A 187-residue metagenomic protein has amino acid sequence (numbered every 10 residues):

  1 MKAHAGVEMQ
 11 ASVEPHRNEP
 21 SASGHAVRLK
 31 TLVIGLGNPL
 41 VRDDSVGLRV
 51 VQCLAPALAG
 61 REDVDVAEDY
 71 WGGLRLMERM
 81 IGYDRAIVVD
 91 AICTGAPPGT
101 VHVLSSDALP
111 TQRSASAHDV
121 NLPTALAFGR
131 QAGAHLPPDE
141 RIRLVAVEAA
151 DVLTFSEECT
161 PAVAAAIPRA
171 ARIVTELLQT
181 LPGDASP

Functional and structural regions predicted by a protein language model:
M1-R28: Intrinsically disordered, low-complexity terminal tails and inter-domain linkers enriched for S/T/G/P/D/E
E14, N38, V64, R113 (+1 more regions): Conserved short-loop catalytic and cofactor-binding motifs
V27-I34, P39-L109: Nucleotide and nucleotide-moiety/phosphate-recognizing core
G35-L36, A96-G99, A115, V147 (+2 more regions): Residue-level signal for pocket-adjacent positions within structured domains
P39, D43, G47, H118 (+3 more regions): Generic structural signal for well-ordered, non-membrane alpha-helical segments in soluble metabolic enzymes
L48, Q52, L74, V120-A127 (+2 more regions): Short, contiguous clusters of charged residues that form electrostatic/catalytic patches at enzyme active sites, used
A91-I142: Helix-loop-strand module that forms the ligand-binding subsite of alpha/beta enzymes
A125-P187: Phosphate-binding/catalytic loops
